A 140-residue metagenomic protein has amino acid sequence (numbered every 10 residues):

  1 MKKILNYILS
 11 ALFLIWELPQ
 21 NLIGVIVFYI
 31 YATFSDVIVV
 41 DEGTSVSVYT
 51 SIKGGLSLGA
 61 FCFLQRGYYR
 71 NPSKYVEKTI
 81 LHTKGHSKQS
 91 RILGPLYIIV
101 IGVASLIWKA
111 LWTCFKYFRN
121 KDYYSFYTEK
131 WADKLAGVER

Functional and structural regions predicted by a protein language model:
K2-V40, S45-K53, S57, C62-R66 (+1 more regions): Metalloprotease/metallohydrolase-associated module, dominated by Zn2+-dependent proteases
K3, Y75, I92-L96: Membrane-helix interface segments
R66-S73: Multipass alpha-helical transmembrane domains of eukaryotic endomembrane proteins
S73-Q89: Short alpha-helix carrying the canonical HExxH Zn2+-binding catalytic motif
K84-I101: Catalytic Zn2+-binding segment of zinc metalloproteases
